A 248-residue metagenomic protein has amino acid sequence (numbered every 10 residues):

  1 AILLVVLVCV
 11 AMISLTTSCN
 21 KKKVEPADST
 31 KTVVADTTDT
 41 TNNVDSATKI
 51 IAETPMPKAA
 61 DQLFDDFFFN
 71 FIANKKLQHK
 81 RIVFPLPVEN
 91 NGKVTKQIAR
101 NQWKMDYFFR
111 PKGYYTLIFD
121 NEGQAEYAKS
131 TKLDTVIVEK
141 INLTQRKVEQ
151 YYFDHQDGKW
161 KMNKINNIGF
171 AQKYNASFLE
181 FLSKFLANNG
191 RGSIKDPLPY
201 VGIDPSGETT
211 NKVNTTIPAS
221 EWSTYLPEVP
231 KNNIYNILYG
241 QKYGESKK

Functional and structural regions predicted by a protein language model:
A1-V5: Bacterial N-terminal signal peptides that target proteins for export
L15-S18: C-terminal motif of bacterial Sec signal peptides marking the signal peptidase cleavage site
N20-A47: Short, low-complexity, disordered segments immediately C-terminal to signal peptides in bacterial exported proteins
D45-P55: Acidic/histidine-rich, surface-exposed loop or edge segments in extracytoplasmic proteins
P55-L77, N175-R191: Short, aromatic-enriched amphipathic alpha-helices that serve as compact interaction elements
L86-K147, S206-K248: Surface-exposed, charged secondary-structure patches
L143-Q172, K248: Short beta-strand edge/turn micro-motifs at domain boundaries
K159-K195, P199, I203-V213: Surface-exposed beta-loop interaction hotspot
